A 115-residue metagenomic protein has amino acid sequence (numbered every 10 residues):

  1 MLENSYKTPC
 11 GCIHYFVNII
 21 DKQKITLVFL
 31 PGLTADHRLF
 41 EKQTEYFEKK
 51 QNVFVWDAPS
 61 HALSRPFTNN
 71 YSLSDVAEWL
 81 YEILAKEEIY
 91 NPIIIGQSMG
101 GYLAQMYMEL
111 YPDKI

Functional and structural regions predicted by a protein language model:
M1-C12: N-terminal cap/lid segment of alpha/beta-hydrolase-fold proteins
C10, F54-I95: Active-site loop/oxyanion-hole signature of alpha/beta-hydrolase fold enzymes
G11-I13, Q51, D113-I115: A structural micro-motif
H14-L63: Conserved HGGG/HGGXW glycine-rich cap/lid loop of the alpha/beta-hydrolase fold
K22-K24, K49, A85-N91, D113: Active-site acidic short loop of glycosyltransferases
E41, Y81, Q105-E109: Short, hydrophobic alpha-helix immediately C-terminal to the catalytic nucleophile
Q43-F47, N70-S72, P112: Glycine-rich, phosphate-binding/catalytic loops in enzymes
Y90-I115: Conserved hydrolase catalytic core segment
